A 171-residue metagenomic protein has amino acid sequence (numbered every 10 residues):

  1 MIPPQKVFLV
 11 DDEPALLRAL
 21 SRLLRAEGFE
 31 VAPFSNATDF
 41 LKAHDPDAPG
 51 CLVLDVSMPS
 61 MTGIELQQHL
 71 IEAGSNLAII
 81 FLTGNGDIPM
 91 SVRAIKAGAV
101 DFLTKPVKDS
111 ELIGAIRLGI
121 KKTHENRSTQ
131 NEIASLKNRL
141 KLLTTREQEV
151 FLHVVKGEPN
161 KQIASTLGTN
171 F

Functional and structural regions predicted by a protein language model:
I2-Q5, E13-A32: Two-component/phosphorelay signaling modules centered on CheY-like receiver
F8, D47-V53: Active-site beta3 strand of CheY-like receiver
S35-N36, M61-Q68, G86: Acidic catalytic/metal-coordinating carboxylates
K42, I64-N76, R93: Short amphipathic alpha-helix used as the core "switch/output" element in two-component signaling
D55, T83: Active-site residues of response regulator receiver
M58: Receiver (REC) domain active-site loop signature in two-component systems and cognate sites in sensor histidine kinases
D87-P89, L103, V107-I116, Q162: C-terminal output helix
